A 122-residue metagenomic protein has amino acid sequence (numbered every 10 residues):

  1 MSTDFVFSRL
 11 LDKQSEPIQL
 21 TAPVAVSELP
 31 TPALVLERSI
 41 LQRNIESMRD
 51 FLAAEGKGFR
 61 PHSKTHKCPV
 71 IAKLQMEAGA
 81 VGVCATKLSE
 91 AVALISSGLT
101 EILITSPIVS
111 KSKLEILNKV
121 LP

Functional and structural regions predicted by a protein language model:
M1-P23: Acidic, low-complexity proline/glycine-rich segments
S8-D12, F59-R60, I104-P107: Short linear motifs at secondary-structure transitions and domain/linker junctions
P17-L36: Generic N-terminal amphipathic, Lys/Arg-enriched alpha-helix
P17-T21, I40-I71, C84: N-terminal glycine-rich anion-binding loops that anchor highly charged ligand groups
A33-I40, S63, V109: Catalytic cores of large soluble enzymes that bind and process phosphate-bearing ligands
L36-E37, F59-R60, G79: A generic structural signal for short
H62-P122: Active-site-proximal beta-alpha core segment in soluble small-molecule metabolic enzymes
